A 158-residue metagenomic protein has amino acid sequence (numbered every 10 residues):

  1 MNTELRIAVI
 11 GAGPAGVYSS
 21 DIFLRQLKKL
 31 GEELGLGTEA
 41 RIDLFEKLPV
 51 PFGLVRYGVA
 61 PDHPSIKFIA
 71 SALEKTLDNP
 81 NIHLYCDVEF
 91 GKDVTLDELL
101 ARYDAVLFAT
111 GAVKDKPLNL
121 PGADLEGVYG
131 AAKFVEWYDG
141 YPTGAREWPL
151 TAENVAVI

Functional and structural regions predicted by a protein language model:
T3-E4, V9-E32, V135-I158: Rossmann-like dinucleotide/flavin-binding elements
A8, R41-D43, H83, A156: A structural signal for isolated positions on well-ordered beta-strands in alpha/beta enzyme cores
A12, F45-K47: Cofactor-binding loop segments of dinucleotide-utilizing enzymes, especially the Rossmann-like FAD- and NAD(P)+-binding
A15, V50, V113: Conserved Rossmann-like nucleotide-cofactor binding loop
D21-I22, R56, L118-G122: Short amphipathic alpha-helical segments
Q26, G58-D62, A123-D124: Short secondary-structure boundary/capping segments
E33-G37, R41, P49-A105: N-terminal Rossmann-like dinucleotide/flavin-binding domain of flavoprotein oxidoreductases that bind FAD/FMN
C86-N154: FAD-binding core/adjacent interface of flavoenzyme oxidoreductases
